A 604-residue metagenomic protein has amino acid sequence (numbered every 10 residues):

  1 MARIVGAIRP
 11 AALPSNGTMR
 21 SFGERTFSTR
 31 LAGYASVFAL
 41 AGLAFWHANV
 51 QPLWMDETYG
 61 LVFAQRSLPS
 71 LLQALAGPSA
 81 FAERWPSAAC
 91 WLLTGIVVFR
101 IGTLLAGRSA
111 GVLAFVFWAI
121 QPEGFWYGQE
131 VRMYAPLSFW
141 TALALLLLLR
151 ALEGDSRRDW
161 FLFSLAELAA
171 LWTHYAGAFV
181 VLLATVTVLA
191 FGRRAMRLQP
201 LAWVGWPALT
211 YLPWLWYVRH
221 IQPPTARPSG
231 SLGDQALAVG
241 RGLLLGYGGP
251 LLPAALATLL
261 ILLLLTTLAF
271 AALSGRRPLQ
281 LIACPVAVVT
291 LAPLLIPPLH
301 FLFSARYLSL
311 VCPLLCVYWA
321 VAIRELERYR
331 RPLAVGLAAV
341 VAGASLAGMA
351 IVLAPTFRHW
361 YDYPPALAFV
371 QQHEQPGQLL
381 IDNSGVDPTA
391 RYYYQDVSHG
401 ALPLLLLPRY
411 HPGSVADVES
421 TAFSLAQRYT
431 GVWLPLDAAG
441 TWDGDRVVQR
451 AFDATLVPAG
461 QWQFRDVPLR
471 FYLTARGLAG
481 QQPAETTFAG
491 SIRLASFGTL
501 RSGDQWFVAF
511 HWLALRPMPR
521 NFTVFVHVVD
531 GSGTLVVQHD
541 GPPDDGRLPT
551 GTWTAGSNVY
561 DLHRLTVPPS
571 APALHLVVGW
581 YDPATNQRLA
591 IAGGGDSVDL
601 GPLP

Functional and structural regions predicted by a protein language model:
M1-L43, T103-L104, P604: Start-transfer (signal-anchor) and selected internal transmembrane alpha helices of multi-pass inner/ER membrane
R9-S15, P78, Y247, D504: Low-complexity, charge- and small-residue-enriched intrinsically disordered regions
M19, T26, T58-Y59, S532 (+1 more regions): Intrinsically disordered, low-complexity regions of eukaryotic proteins
L31-A475: Membrane-proximal helix-loop-helix interfaces that form the catalytic/acceptor-binding platform of multi-pass membrane
A368-G377, D387-P388, H399-P604: C-terminal luminal/periplasmic domains and tails of membrane-associated envelope-modifying transferases
